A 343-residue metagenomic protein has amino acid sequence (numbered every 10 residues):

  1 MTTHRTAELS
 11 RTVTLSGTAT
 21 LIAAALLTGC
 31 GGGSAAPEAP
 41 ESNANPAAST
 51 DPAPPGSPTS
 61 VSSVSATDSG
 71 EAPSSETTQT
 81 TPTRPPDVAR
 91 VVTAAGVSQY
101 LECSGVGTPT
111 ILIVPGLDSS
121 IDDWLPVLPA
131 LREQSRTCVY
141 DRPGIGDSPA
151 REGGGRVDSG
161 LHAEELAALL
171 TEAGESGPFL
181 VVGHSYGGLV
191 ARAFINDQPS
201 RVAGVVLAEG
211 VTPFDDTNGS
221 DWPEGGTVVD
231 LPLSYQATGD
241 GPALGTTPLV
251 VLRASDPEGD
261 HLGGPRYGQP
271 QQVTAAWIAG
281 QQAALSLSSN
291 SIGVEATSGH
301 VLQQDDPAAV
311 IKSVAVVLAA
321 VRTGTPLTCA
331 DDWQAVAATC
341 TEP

Functional and structural regions predicted by a protein language model:
L26-G29: C-terminal motif of bacterial Sec signal peptides marking the signal peptidase cleavage site
G31-S34: Bacterial signal peptide processing site
T93-D147: Conserved HGGG/HGGXW glycine-rich cap/lid loop of the alpha/beta-hydrolase fold
R142-L180: Active-site loop/oxyanion-hole signature of alpha/beta-hydrolase fold enzymes
G177-F214: Conserved hydrolase catalytic core segment
V206-S234: Flexible "cap/lid" loop of the alpha/beta hydrolase fold
P265-G293, P343: Conserved loop-alpha-helix segment in the C-terminal half of the alpha/beta-hydrolase fold that carries the catalytic
S291, E295-P343: Catalytic active-site module of serine/aspartate enzymes centered on a nucleophile-bearing elbow/loop
